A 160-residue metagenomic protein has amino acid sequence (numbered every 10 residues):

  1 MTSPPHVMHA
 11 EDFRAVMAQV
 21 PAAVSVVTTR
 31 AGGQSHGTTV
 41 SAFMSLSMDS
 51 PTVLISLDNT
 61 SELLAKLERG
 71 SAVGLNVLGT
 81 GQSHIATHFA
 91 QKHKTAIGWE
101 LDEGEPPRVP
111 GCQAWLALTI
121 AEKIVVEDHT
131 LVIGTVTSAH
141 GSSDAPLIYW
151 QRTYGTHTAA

Functional and structural regions predicted by a protein language model:
M1-A160: Basic, polyanion-binding surface patches
